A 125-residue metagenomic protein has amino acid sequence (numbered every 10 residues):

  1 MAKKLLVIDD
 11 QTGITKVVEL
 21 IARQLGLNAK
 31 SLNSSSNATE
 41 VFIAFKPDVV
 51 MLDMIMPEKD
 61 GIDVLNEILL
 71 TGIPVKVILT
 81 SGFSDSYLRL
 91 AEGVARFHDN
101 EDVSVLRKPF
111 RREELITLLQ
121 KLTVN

Functional and structural regions predicted by a protein language model:
D9, D53: Active-site residues of response regulator receiver
T12-K30: Two-component/phosphorelay signaling modules centered on CheY-like receiver
S31-E40, G61: Helix N-cap/capping motif at the beta->alpha junctions
I43-F45, I68-P74, F97: Conserved phosphotransfer cores of two-component systems
F45-M51, I78: Active-site beta3 strand of CheY-like receiver
M56: Receiver (REC) domain active-site loop signature in two-component systems and cognate sites in sensor histidine kinases
D63, S84-V105: Alpha4 helix (beta4-alpha4-beta5 surface) of REC/receiver domains from two-component response regulators
S86-Y87, R107-Q120: C-terminal output helix
